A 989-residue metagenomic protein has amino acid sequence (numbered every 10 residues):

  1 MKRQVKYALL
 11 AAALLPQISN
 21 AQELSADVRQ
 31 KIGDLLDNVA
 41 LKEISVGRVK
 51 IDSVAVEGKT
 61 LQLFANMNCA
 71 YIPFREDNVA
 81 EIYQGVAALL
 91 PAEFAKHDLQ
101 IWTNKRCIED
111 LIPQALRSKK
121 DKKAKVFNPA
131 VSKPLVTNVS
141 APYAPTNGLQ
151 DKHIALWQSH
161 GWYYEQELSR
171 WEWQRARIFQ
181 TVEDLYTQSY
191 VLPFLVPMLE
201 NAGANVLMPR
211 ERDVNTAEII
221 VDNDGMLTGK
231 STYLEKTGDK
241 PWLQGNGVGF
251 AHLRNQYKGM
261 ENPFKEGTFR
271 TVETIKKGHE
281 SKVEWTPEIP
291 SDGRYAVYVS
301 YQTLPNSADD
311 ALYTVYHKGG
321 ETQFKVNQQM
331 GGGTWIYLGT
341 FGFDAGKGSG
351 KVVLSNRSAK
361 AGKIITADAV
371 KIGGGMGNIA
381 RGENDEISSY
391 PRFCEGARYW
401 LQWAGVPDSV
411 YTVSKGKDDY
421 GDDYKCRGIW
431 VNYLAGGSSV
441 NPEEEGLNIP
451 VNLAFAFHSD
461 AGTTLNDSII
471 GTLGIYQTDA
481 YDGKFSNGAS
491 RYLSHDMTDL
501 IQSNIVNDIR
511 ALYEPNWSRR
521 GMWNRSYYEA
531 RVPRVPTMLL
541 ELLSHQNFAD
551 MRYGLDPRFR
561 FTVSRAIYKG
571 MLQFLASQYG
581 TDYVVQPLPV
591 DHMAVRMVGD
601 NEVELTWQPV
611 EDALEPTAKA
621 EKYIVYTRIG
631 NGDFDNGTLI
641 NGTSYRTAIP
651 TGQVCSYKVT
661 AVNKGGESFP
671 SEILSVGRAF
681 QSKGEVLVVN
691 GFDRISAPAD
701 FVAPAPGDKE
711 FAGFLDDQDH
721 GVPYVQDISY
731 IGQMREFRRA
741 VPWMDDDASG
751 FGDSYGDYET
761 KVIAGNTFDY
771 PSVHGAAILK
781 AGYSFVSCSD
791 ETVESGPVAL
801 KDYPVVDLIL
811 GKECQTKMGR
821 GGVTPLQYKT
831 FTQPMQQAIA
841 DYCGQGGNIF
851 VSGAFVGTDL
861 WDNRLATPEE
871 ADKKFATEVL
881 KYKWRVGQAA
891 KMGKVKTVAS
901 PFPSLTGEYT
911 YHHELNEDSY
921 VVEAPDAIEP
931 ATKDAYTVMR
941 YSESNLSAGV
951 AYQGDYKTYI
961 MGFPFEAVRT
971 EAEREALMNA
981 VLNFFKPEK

Functional and structural regions predicted by a protein language model:
S281-P305: A short beta-strand element within beta-rich, extracytoplasmic domains of secreted/secretory-pathway proteins
V352-I364: Short beta-strand-plus-loop segments that form exposed binding edges in beta-rich domains
R357, A369-G377, L453-Y481, Y513-T581 (+1 more regions): Active-site-adjacent mobile loop/cap segments within catalytic or ligand-binding domains
C394-R491, H495, W523-Q546: Active-site microenvironments of hydrolase-like enzyme catalytic domains
F574-T617, G665-G684: Pro/Thr/Ser/Gly-rich low-complexity, intrinsically disordered linker/stalk tracts
R646-E667: Beta-strand-rich modules
Q726-T867: Helical hinge/lid and interdomain linker segments adjacent to catalytic or ligand-binding clefts that mediate domain
K812-Y920, D934-A935, S942, E973 (+1 more regions): A glycine-rich, often tryptophan-bearing local segment used as a flexible ligand/cofactor-contacting loop or short
